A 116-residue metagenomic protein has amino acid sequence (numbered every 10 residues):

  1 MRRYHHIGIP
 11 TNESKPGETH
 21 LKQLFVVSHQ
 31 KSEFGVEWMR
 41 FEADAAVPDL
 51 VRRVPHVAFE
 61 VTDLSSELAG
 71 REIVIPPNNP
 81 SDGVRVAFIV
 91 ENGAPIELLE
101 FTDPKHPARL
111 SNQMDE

Functional and structural regions predicted by a protein language model:
M1-K31, V36-D49, G70-E116: Vicinal oxygen chelate
G8-P10, A58-T62: Short hydrophobic/aromatic beta-strand micro-patches that form the beta-sheet surface supporting nucleotide- or nucleic
V54-H56: Short active-site oxyanion
E60-L64, F101-D103: Beta-hairpin (beta-strand-turn-beta-strand) motif
L64-G70: Short amphipathic alpha-helices within nucleic acid-binding modules
